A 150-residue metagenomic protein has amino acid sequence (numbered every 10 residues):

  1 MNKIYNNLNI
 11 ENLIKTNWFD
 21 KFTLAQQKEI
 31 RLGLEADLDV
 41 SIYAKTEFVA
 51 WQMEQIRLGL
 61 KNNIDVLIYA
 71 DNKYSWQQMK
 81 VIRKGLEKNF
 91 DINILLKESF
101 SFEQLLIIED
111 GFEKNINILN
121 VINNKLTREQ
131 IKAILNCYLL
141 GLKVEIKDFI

Functional and structural regions predicted by a protein language model:
M1-I150: General marker for long, soluble alpha-helical cores
